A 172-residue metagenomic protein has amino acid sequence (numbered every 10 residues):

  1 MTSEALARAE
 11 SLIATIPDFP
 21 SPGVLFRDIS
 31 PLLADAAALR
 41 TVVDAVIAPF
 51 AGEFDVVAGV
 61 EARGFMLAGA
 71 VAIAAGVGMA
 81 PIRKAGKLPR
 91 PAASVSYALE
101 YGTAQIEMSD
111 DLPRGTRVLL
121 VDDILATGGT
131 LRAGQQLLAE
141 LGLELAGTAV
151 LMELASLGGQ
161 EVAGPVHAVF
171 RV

Functional and structural regions predicted by a protein language model:
M1-F54, S109: Active-site-facing substrate-recognition patch
A5, S11, R132-V172: PRPP-dependent phosphoribosyltransferase catalytic core
G23, M79, T148: Residue-level signature of catalytic and energy-coupling elements of molecular machines, predominantly ATP/GTP-dependent
E53-E61: Short glycine-rich phosphate-binding loop at a beta-alpha junction
D55, T116, A146: Conserved acidic residues
M66-A75: Short Gly/Thr/Asp-enriched flexible loops that form oxyanion-binding sites at enzyme active sites
V77-L119: Short, glycine/charge-rich flexible loops or terminal/linker lids adjacent to PRPP-binding catalytic cores
D123, G128: Conserved G/P- and acidic residue-centered "switch" motifs that form tight phosphate/ATP-binding loops in soluble
